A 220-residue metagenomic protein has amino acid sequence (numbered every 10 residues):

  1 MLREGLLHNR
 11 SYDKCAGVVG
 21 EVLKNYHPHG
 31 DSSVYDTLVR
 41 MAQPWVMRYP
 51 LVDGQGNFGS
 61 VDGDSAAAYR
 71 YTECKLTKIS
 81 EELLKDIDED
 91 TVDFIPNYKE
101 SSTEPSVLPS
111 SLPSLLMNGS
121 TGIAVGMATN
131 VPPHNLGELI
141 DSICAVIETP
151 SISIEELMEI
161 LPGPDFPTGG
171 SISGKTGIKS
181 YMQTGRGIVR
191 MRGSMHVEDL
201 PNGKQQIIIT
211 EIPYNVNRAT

Functional and structural regions predicted by a protein language model:
M1-I188: Catalytic phosphate-handling regions of large nucleic-acid enzymes and associated NTPases
M158-S173, T184-T220: Charged, surface-exposed alpha-helical interface/stalk elements
